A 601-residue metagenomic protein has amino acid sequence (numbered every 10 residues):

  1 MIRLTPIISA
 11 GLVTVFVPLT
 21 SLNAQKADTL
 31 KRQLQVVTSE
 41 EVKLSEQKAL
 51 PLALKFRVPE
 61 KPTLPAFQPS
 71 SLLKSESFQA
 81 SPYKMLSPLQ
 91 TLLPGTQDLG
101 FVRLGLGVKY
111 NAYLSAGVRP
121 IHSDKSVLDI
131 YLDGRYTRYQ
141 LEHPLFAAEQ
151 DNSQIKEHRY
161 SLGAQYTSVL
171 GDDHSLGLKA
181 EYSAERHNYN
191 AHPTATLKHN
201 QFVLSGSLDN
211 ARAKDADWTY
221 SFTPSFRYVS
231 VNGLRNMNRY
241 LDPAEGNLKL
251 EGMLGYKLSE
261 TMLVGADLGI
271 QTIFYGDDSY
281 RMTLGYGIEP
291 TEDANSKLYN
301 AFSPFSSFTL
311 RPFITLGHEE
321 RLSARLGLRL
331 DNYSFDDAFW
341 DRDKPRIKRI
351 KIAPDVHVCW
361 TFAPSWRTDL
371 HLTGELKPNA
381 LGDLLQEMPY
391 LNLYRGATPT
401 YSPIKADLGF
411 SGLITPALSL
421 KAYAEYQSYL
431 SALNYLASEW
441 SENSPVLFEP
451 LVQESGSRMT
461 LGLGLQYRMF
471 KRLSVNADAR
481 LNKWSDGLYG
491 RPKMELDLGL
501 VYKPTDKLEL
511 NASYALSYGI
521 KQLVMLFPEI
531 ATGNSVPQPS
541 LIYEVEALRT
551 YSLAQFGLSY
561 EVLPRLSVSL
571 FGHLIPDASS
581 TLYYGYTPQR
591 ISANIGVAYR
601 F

Functional and structural regions predicted by a protein language model:
L22-L92: N-terminal periplasmic/intermembrane-space "pro-region" immediately following the signal or transit peptide
P82-L86, L93-H143, Q154-L162, H174 (+1 more regions): Outer-membrane beta-barrel translocator/receptor signature
P94-T96, L106-Y110, N152-H158, T196-F202 (+8 more regions): Short sequence motifs at beta-strands and strand-loop junctions characteristic of Gram-negative outer-membrane
A116-P120, L162-S168, L204-R212, L250-Y256 (+11 more regions): Residues on the lipid-exposed face of transmembrane beta-strands in outer-membrane beta-barrel proteins
P120-E142, G265-F274, D278, A301-R342 (+1 more regions): Surface-exposed extracellular loop regions of Gram-negative outer-membrane beta-barrel proteins
R135-L141, S183-A191, R227-N238, Q271-Y280 (+7 more regions): Sequence/structural signature of outer-membrane beta-barrel proteins
T137-Q140, P144, A148-G163, T167 (+4 more regions): Flexible loop and strand-edge segments within Gram-negative outer membrane beta-barrel domains
S323, G327-F601: Exposed, low-structure sequence patches enriched in small/polar residues
